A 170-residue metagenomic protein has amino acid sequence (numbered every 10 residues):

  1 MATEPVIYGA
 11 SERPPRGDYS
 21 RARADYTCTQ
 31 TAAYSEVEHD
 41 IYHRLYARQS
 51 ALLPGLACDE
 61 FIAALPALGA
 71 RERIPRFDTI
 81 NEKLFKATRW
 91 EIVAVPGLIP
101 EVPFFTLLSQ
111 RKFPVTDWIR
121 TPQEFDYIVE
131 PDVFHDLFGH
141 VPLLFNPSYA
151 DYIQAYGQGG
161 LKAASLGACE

Functional and structural regions predicted by a protein language model:
M1-A150: The feature captures two recurrent sequence modes
N81, A163-E170: Extended, Lys/Arg-enriched charged tracts that mediate electrostatic binding to polyanionic substrates
S148-L166: Short amphipathic alpha-helical segments and their helix-coil junctions
